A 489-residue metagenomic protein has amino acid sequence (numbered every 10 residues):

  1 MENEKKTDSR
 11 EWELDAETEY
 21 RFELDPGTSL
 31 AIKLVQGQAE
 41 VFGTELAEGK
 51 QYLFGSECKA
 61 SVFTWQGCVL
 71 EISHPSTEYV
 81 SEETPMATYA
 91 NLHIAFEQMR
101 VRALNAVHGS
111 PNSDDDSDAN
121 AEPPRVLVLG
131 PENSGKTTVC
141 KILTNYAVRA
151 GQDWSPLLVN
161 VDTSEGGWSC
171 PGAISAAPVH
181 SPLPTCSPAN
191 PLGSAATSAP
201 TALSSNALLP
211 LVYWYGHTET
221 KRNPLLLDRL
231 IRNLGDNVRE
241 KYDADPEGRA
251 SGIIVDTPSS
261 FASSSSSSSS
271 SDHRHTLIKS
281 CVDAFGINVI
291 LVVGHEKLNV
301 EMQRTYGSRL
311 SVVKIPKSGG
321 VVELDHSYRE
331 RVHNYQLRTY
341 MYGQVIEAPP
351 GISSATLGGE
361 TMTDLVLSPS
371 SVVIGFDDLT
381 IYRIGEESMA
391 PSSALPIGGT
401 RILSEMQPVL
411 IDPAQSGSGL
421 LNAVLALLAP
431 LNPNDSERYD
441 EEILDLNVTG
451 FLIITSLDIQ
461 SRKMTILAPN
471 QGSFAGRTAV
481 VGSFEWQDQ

Functional and structural regions predicted by a protein language model:
M1-L129, I142, Y146, A150-Q152 (+2 more regions): Preference for solvent-exposed, low-hydrophobicity sequence contexts
F42, I72, W168, P184-C186 (+2 more regions): Short acidic, gly/pro-rich beta-turn/loop elements at beta-sheet edges and active-site/ligand-binding grooves
L129, L157-I253, S260-F261: Nucleotide-state-sensitive switch-loop elements of NTP-binding domains
E132: The conserved Walker
K136: Conserved lysine of the Walker
L227-L230, R274, I453: Helical mechanochemical/support elements of P-loop NTPase systems and associated helical scaffolds
N237-L310: Phosphate/Mg2+-binding loops and adjacent switch elements in nucleotide/diphosphate-handling enzyme cores
